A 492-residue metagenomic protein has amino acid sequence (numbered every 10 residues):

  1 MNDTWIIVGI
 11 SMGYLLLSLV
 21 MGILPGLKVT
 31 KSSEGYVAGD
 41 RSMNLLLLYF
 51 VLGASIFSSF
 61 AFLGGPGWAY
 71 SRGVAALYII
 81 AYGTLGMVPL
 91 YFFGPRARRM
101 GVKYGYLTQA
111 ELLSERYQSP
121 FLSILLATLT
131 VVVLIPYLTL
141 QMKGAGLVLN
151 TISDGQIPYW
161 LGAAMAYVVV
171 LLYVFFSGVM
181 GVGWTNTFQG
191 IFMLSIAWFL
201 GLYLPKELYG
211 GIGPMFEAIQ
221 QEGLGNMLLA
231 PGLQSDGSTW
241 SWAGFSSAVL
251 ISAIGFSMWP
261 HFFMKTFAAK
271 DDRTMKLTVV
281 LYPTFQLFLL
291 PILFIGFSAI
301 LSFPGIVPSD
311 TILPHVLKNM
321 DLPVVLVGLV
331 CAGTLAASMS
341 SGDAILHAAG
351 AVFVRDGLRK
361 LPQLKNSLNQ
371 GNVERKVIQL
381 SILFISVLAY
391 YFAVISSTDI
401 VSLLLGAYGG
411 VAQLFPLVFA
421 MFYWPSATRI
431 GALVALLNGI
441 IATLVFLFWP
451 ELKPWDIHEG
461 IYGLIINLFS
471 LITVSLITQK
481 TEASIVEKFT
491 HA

Functional and structural regions predicted by a protein language model:
M1-A492: Membrane-embedded helix-loop-helix hairpins and adjacent transmembrane boundary segments in multi-pass transporters
